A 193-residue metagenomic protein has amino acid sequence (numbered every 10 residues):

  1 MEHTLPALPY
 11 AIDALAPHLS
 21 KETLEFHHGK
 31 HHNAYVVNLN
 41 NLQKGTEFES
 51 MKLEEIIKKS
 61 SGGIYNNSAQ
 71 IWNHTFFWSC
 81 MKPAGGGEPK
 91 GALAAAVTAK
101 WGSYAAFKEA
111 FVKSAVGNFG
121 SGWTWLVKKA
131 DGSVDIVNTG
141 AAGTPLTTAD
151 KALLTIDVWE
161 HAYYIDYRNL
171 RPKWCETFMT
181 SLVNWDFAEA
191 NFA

Functional and structural regions predicted by a protein language model:
M1-A193: Feature for soluble, non-membrane regions of globular proteins
